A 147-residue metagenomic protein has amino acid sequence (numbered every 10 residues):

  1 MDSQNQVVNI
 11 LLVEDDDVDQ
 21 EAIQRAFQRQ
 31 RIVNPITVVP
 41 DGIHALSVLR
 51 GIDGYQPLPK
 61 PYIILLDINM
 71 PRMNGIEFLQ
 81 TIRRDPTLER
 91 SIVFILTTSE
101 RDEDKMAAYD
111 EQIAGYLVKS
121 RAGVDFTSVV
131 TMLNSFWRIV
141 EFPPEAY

Functional and structural regions predicted by a protein language model:
M1-L11, D16-P35, R50, Y55-Y62 (+1 more regions): Non-catalytic signal-transmission and effector/linker regions of two-component phosphorelay proteins
E14-D15, I95-E100, S120: Conserved active-site segment of CheY-like receiver
V39-I43: Conserved Asp/Asn-Gly motif in the active-site loop of CheY-like receiver
I63, E89-E100, A108: A short, hydrophobic beta-strand element within the central beta-sheet of small alpha/beta folds
I68-M70: Receiver (REC) domain active-site loop signature in two-component systems and cognate sites in sensor histidine kinases
R72-M73, I82: Hydrophobic residue at a beta-alpha junction that N-caps the helix immediately following a catalytic beta-strand/loop
A114: Short, glycine/charged-rich "phosphate-handling" switch motifs in NTP-dependent and phosphotransfer domains
